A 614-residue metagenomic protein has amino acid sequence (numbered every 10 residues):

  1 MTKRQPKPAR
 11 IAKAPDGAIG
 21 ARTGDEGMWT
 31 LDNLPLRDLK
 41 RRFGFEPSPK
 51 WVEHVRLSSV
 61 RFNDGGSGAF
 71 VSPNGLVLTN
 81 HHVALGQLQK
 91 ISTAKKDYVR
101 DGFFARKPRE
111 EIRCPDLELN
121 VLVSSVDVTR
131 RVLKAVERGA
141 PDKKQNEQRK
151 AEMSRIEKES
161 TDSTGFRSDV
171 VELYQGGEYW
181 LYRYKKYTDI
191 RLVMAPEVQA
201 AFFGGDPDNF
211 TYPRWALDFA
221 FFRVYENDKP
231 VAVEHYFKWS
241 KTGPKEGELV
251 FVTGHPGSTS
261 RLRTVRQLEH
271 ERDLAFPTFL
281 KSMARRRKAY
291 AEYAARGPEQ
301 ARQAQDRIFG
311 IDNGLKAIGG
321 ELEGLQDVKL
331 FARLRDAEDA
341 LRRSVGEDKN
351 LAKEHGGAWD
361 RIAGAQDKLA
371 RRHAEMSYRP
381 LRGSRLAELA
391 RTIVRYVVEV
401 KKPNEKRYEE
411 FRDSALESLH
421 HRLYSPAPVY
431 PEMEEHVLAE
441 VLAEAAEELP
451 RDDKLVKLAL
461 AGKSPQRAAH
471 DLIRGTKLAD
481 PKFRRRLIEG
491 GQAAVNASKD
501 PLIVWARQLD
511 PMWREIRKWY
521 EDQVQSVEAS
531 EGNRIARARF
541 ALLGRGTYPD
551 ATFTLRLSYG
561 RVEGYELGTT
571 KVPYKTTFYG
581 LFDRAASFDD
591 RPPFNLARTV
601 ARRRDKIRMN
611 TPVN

Functional and structural regions predicted by a protein language model:
M1-N614: Terminal presequence/propeptide segments associated with secretion/organelle targeting and zymogen/polyprotein
